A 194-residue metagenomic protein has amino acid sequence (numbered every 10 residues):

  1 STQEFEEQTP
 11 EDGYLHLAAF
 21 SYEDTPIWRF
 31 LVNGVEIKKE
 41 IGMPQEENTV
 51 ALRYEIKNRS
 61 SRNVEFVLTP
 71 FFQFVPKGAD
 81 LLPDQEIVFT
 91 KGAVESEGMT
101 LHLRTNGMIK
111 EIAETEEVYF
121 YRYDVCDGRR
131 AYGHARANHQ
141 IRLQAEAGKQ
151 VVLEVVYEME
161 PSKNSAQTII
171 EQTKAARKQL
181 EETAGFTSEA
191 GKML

Functional and structural regions predicted by a protein language model:
Q3-Q45, Y119-Y132: Extended, loop-rich substrate-binding clefts of extracytoplasmic carbohydrate-active enzymes
G34-E36, Q45-A51, S61-N63: Coil-to-beta-strand transition motifs
I41-M43, E55-I56, Y157: Hydrophobic beta-strand positions in extracellular immunoglobulin-like domains
T49, S60-L194: Acidic/polar, glycine-enriched structural segments that form the non-catalytic walls/loops of the carbohydrate-binding
